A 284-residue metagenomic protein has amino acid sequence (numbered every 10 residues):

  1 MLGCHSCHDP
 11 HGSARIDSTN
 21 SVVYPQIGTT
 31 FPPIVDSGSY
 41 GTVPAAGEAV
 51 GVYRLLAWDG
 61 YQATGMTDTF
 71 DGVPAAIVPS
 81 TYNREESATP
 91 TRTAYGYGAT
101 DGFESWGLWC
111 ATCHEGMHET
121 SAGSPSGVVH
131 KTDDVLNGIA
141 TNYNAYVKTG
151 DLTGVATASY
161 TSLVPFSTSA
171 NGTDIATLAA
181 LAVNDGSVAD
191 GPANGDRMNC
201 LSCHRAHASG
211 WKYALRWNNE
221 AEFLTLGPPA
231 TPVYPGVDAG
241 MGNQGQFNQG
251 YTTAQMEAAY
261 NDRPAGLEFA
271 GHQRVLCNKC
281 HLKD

Functional and structural regions predicted by a protein language model:
M1-D284: A motif-centric signal for short, conserved binding hotspots located in accessible loops or intrinsically disordered
